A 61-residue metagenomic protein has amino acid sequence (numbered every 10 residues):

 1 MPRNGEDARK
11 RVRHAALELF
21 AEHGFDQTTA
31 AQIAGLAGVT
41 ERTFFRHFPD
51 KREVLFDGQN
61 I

Functional and structural regions predicted by a protein language model:
M1-H23, Q27-V39, F56: Basic, helix-initiating cap at the start of DNA-binding domains
G35, P49-D50: Residue-level detection of the helix-turn-helix DNA-binding "recognition helix"
T40-F48: Short hydrophobic/aromatic patch on the recognition helix
D50-L55, I61: Short amphipathic alpha-helical segment with a characteristic S/N-K-E followed by hydrophobic residues
